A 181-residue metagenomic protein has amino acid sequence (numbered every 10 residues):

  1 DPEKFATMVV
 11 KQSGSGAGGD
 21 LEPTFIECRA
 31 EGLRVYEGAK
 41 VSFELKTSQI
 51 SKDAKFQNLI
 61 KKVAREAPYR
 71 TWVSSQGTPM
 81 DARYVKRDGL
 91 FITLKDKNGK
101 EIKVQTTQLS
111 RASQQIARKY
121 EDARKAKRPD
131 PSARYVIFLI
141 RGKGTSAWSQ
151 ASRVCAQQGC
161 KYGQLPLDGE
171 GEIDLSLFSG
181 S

Functional and structural regions predicted by a protein language model:
D1-E44: Extracytoplasmic juxtamembrane/flexible linker immediately downstream of a transmembrane helix or signal peptide
G19-P23, A30, A67, G77-P79 (+3 more regions): Extracytoplasmic
P23-R29, R34-E37, R83, T93-K95 (+3 more regions): Soluble periplasmic/extracytoplasmic beta-strand elements of cell-envelope proteins
G32-V35, G142-A147, E170: Short acidic, S/G/P-rich loop/turn micro-motifs used as interaction or catalytic elements
F43-E66, D81, Q115, D122-R134: Periplasmic peptidoglycan-binding/anchoring modules of Gram-negative envelope and division proteins
D53, Q57-K61, S110, Q114-A117 (+2 more regions): Extracytoplasmic/secreted envelope proteins and their assembly/folding machinery, especially bacterial periplasmic
K61-R124: Compositionally biased alpha-helical segments
L139, A156-E172: A non-catalytic structural micro-motif
